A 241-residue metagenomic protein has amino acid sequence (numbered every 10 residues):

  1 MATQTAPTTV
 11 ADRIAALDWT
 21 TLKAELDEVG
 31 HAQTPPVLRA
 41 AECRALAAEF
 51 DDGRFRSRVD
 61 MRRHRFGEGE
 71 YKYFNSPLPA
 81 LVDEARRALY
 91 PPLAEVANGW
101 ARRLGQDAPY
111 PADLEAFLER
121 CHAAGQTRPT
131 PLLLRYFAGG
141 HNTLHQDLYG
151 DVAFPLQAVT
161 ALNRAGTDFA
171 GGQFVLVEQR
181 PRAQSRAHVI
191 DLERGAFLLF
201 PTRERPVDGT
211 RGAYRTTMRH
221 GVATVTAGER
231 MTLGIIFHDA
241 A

Functional and structural regions predicted by a protein language model:
M1-E28: Fe(II)/2-oxoglutarate
T21-L118: Non-heme Fe(II)/2-oxoglutarate
A32, Q126-A138: A short glycine-rich, His/Asp/Glu-containing loop-to-beta-strand
P77-R87, E119, A138-H141, F154-P155 (+1 more regions): Generic detector of contiguous secondary-structure segments
P131-L133, A158-T160, L233-F237: A structural signal for short, well-ordered beta-strand segments
R135-F137, D151-D168: Short, conserved beta-strand element in jelly-roll/cupin
N142-Y149: Histidine-centered catalytic micro-motifs
F154, A165, F169-A241: Catalytic core of Fe(II)/2-oxoglutarate
